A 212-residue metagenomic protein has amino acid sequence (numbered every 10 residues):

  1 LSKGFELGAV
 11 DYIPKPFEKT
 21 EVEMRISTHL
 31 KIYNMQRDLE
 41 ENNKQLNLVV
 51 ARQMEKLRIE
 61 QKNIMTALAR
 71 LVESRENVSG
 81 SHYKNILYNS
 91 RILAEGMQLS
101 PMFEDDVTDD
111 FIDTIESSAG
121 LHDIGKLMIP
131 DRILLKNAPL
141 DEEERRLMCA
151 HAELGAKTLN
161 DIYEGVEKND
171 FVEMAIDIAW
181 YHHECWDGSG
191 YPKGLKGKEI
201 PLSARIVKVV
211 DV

Functional and structural regions predicted by a protein language model:
L1-D11: Alpha4 helix (beta4-alpha4-beta5 surface) of REC/receiver domains from two-component response regulators
K15: A Lys-centered signature of the CheY-like receiver
E18-T20, S27-T28: Receiver (REC) domain switch/active-site region of two-component response regulators
H29, N34-T66: Amphipathic alpha-helical coiled-coil "transmission" helices that mediate dimerization and conformational coupling
K62, A69, E73-V212: Metal-dependent catalytic cores of enzymes that make or break cyclic nucleotides and related phosphoester linkages
